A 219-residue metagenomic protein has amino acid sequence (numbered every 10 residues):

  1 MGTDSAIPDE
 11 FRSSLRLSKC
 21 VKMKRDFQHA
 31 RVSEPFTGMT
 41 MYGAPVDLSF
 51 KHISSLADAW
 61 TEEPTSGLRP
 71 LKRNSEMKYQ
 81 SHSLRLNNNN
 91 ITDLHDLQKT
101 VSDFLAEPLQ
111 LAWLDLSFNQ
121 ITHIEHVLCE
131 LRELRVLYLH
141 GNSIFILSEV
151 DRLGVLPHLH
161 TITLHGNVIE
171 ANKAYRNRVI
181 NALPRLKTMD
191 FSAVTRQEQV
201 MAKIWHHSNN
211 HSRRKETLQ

Functional and structural regions predicted by a protein language model:
M1-W113, H160, V168-Q219: The feature captures the LRR N-terminal capping module
R85-L86, W113-L116, V136-H140, T163-L164: Short beta-strand elements of solenoid repeat domains
H126: Short, conserved catalytic or interaction motifs in soluble domains
C129-E130, V155, N181: Solvent-exposed polar/charged
E130-R135, H158: Change "centered on extracellular leucine-rich repeats
L147, R152-V155: Structured C-terminal portions of repeat-based eukaryotic scaffold domains
L156, I162-H165: A contiguous pocket-lining binding segment that forms or flanks enzyme active sites
